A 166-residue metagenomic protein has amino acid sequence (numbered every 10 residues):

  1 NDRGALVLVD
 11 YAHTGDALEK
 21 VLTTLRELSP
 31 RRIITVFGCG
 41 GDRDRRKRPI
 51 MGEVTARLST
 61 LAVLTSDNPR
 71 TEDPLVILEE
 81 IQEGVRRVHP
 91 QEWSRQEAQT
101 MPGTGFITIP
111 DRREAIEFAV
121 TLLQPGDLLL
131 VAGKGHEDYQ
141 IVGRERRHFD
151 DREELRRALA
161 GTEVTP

Functional and structural regions predicted by a protein language model:
N1-P166: ATP-dependent carboxylate-amine ligase
